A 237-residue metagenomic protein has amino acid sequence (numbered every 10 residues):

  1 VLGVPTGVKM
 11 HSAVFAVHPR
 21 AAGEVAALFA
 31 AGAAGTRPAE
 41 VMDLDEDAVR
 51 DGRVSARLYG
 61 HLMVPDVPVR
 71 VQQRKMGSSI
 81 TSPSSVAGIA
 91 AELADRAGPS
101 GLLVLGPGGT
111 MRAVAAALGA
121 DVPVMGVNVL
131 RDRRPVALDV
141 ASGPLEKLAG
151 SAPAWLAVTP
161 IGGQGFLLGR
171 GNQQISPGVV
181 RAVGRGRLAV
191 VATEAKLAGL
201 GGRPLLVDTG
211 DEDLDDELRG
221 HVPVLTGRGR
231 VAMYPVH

Functional and structural regions predicted by a protein language model:
V1-H61, P65-P68, I80-P107, R112-K147 (+1 more regions): Active-site histidine-anchored catalytic micro-motif
D51-S82, G88-E92, A116, D121-P123 (+2 more regions): ATP/nucleoside-binding phosphotransfer catalytic cores, i.e., glycine-rich phosphate-binding loops
